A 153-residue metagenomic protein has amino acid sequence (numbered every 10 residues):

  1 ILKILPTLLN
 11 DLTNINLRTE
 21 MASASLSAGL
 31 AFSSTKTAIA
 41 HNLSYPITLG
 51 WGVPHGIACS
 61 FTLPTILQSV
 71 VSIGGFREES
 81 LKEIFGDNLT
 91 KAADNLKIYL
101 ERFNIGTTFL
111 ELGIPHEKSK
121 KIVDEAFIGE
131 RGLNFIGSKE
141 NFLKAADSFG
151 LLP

Functional and structural regions predicted by a protein language model:
I1-N95: Active-site segments that bind and position negatively charged phosphate/pyrophosphate groups
G86-P153: C-terminal charged capping/lid subdomain of soluble metabolic enzymes
